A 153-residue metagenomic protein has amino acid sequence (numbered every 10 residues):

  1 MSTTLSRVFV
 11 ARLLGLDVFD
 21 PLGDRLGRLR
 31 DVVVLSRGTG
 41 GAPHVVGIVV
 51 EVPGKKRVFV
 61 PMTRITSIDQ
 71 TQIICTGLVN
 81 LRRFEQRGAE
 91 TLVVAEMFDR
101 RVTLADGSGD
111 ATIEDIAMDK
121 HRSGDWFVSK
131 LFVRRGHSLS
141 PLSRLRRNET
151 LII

Functional and structural regions predicted by a protein language model:
M1-I153: Peripheral interaction segments used for macromolecular assembly
